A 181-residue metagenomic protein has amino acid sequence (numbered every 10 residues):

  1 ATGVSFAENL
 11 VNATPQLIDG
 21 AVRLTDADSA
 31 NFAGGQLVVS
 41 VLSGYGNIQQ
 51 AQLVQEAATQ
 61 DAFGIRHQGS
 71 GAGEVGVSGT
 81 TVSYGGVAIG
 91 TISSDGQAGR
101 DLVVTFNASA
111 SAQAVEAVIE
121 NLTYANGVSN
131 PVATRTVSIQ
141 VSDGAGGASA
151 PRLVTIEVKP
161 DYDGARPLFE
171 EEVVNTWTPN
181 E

Functional and structural regions predicted by a protein language model:
A1-E181: Extracellular glycosylation-rich, acidic/polar low-complexity regions of adhesion- and matrix-associated proteins
